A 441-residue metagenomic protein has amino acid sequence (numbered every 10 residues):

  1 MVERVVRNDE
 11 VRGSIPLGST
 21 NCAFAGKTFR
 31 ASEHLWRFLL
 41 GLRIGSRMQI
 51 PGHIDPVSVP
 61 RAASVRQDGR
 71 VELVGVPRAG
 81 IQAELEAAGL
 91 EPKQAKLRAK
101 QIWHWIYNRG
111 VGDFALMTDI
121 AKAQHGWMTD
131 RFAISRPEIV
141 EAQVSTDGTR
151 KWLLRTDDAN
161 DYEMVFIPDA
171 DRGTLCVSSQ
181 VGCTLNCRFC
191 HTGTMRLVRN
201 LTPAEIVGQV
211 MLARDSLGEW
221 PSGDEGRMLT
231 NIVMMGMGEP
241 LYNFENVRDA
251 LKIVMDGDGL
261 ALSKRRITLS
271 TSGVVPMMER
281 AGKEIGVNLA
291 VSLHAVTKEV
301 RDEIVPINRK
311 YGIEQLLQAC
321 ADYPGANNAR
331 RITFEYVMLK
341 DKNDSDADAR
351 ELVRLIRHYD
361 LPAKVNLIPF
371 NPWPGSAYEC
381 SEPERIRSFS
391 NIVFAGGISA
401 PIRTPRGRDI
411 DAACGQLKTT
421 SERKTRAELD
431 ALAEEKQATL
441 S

Functional and structural regions predicted by a protein language model:
R4, H34-R37: Cationic, low-complexity basic patches in intrinsically disordered or flexible, solvent-exposed regions
G26, A31, L40-G41: Generic detector of N-terminal low-structure segments
R37-Y162, G218, D224, A321-A329 (+1 more regions): Auxiliary Fe-S-binding modules of radical SAM enzymes
R150, Y162, G173-V177, L185 (+1 more regions): Generic beta-strand structural signal
P168-D215, E219: Canonical Radical SAM [4Fe-4S] cluster-binding loop centered on the CxxxCxxC motif and its immediate flanking residues
D215-G396: Conserved AdoMet/S-adenosylmethionine-binding subsite of the radical SAM
